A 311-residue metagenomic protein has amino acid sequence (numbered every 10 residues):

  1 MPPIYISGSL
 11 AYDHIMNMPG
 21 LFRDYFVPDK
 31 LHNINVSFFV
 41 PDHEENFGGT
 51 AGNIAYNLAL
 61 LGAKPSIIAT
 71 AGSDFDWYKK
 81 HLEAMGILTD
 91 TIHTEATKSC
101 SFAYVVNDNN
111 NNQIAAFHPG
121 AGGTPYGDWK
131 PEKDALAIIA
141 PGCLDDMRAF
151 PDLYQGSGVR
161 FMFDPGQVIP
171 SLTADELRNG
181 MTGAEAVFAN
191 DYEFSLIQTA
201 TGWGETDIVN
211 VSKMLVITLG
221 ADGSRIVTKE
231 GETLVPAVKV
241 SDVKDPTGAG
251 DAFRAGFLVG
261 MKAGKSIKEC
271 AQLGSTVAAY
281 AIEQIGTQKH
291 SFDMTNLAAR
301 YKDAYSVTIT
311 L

Functional and structural regions predicted by a protein language model:
M1-S66, W77, L311: Glycine-rich phosphate/adenosyl-contacting loop at the front of the ribokinase-like
I4, G202-L311: Conserved phosphate-binding/catalytic region of the ribokinase-like
I4, K64-S66, T89, F161 (+1 more regions): Hydrophobic anchor at the start of a short beta-strand that flanks the dinucleotide cofactor-binding loop
L10, G142, A252: Active-site metal-binding loops of divalent metal-dependent hydrolases
V40-P41, K64-D90: A glycine-rich beta-to-alpha transition motif near the start of alpha/beta enzyme domains, typified by
I68-S73, D90-C100, K213-L219, P236: Beta-strand->loop->alpha-helix junctions that form or flank phosphate-binding loops in nucleotide-handling enzymes
D90-E95, F102-D145: Conserved phosphate-binding/catalytic loop of the ribokinase/pfkB sugar-kinase fold
Q155-M162, G166-P236, D242: Conserved phosphate/ATP/ADP-binding segment of small-molecule kinases
